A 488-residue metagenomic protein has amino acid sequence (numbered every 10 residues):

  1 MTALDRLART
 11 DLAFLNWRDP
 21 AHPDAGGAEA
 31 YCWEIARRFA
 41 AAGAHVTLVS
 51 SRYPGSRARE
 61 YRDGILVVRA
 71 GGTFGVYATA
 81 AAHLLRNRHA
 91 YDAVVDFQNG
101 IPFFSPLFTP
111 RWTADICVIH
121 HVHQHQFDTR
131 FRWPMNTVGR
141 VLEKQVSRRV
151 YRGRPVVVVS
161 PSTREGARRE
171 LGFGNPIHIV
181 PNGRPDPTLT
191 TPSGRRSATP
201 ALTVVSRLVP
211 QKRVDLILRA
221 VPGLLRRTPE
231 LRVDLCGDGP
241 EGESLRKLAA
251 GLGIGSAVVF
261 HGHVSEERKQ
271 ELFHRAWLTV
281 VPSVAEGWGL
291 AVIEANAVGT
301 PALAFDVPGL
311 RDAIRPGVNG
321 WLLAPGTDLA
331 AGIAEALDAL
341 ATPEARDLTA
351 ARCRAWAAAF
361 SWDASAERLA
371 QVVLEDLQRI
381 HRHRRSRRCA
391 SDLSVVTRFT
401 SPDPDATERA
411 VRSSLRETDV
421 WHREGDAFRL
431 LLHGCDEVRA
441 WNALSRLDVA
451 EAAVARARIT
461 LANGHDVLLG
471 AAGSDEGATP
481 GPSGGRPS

Functional and structural regions predicted by a protein language model:
M135-V156, E170: Membrane-proximal helix-turn-helix segments that form the acceptor-binding/catalytic region of lipid-linked
V157, T188, S193-K212, L218-V221 (+1 more regions): Conserved donor-binding/catalytic core segment of Leloir-type glycosyltransferases
S162, G183: Carbohydrate-associated surface elements
R246-V264: Nucleotide-activated donor-binding/catalytic signature segment of Leloir-type glycosyltransferases, i.e., the conserved
H263-V264, E271-A276: Short alpha-helical donor nucleotide-sugar binding micro-motif in glycosyltransferases
V284: Aromatic "clamp/platform" in nucleotide-sugar-dependent glycosyltransferases that forms part of the donor/acceptor
V292, P301-A304: Short hydrophobic beta-strand element within catalytic cores of glycosyltransferases and related nucleotide-activated
P316-G317, W321-D328, L337-T342: Conserved acidic donor-binding segment of nucleotide-sugar-dependent glycosyltransferases
